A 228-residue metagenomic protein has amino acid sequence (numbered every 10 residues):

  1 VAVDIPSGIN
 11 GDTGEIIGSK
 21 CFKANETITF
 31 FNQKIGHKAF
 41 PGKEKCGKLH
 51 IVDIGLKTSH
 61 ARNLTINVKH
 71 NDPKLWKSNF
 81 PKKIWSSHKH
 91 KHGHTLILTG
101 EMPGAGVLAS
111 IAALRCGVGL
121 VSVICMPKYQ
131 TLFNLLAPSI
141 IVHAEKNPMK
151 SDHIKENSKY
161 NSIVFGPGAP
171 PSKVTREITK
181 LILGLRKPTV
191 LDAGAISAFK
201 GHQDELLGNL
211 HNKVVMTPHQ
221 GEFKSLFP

Functional and structural regions predicted by a protein language model:
V1-H37: Glycine/threonine-rich beta-strand-loop-alpha-helix active-site module that forms ligand/phosphate-binding
E26, H37-T189, S197-M216, Q220-P228: Small-residue (G/A/S/T)-rich helix-start motifs and N-terminal tracts that mark the onset
